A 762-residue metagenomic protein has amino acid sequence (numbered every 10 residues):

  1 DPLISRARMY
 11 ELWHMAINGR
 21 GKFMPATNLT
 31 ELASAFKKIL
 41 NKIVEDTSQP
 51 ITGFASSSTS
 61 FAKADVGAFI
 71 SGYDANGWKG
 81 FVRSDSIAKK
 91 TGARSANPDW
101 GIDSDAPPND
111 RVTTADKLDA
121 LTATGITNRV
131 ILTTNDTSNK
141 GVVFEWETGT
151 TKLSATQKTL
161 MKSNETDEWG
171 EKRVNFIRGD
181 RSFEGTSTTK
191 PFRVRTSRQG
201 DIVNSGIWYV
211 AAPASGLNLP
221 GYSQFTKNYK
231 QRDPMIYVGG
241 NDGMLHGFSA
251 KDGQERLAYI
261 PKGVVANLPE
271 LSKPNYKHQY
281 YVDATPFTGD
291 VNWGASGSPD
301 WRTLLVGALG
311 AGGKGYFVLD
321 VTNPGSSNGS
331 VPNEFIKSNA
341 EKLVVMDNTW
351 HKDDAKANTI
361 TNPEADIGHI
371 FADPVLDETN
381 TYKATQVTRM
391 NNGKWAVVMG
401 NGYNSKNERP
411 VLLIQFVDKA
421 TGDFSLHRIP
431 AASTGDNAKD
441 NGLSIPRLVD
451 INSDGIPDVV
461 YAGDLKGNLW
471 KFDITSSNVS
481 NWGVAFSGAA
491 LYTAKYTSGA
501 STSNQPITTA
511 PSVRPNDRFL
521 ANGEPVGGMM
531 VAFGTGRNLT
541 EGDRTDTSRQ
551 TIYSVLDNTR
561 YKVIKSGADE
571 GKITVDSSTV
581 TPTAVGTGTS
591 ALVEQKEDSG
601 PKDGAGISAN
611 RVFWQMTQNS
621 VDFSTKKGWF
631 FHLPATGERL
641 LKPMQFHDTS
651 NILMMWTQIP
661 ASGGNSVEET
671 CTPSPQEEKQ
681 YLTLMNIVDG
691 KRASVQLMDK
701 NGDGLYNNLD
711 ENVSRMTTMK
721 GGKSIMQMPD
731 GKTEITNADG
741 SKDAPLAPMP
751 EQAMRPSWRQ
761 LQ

Functional and structural regions predicted by a protein language model:
D1-L29, A33-Q762: Beta-propeller fold recognition
